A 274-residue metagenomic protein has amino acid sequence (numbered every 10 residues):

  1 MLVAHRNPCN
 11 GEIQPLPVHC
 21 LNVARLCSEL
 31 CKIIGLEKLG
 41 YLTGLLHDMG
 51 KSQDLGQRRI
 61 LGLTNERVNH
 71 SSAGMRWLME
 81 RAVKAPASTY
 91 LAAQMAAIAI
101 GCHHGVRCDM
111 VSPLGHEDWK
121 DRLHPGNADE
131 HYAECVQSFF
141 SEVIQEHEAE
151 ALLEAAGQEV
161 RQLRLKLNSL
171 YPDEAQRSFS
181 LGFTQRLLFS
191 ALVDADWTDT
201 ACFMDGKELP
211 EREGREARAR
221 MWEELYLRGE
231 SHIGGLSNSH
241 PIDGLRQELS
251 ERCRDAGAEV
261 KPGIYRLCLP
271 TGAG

Functional and structural regions predicted by a protein language model:
M1-E12, L16-H232: Accessory nucleic-acid engagement/destabilization modules that flank
L16-N22, H240-G263: N-terminal pre-P-loop "Q-motif" helix
G234-N238: Negatively charged sequence features
V260-G274: Walker A/P-loop
